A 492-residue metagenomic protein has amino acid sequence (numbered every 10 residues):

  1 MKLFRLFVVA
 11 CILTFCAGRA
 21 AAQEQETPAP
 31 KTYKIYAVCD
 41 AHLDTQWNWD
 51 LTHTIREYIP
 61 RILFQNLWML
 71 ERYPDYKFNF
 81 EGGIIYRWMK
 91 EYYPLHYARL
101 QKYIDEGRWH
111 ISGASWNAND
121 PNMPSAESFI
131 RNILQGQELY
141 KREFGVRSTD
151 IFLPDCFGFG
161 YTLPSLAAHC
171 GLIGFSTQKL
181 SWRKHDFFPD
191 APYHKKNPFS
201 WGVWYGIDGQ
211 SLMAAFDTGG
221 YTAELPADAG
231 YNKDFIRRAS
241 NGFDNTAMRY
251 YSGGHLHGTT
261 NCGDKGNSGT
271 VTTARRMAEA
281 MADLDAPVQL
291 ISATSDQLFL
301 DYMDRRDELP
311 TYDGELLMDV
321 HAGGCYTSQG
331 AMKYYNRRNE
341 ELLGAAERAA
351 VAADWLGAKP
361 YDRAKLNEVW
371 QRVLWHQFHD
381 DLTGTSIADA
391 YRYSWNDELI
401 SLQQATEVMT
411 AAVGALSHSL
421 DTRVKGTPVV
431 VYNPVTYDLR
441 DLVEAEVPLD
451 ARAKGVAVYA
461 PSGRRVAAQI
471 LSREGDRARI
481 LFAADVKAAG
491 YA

Functional and structural regions predicted by a protein language model:
M1-R5: Positively charged n-region of N-terminal signal peptides that target proteins for export
F7-C16: Bacterial N-terminal signal peptides
G18-A22: Sec/Tat signal peptide C-region and signal peptidase I cleavage site
Q23-P434, D441, A453-Y491: Catalytic-domain carbohydrate-binding cleft regions of carbohydrate-active enzymes
L442-L449: Glycine-centered coil/turn sites that cap beta-strands in beta-rich domains
